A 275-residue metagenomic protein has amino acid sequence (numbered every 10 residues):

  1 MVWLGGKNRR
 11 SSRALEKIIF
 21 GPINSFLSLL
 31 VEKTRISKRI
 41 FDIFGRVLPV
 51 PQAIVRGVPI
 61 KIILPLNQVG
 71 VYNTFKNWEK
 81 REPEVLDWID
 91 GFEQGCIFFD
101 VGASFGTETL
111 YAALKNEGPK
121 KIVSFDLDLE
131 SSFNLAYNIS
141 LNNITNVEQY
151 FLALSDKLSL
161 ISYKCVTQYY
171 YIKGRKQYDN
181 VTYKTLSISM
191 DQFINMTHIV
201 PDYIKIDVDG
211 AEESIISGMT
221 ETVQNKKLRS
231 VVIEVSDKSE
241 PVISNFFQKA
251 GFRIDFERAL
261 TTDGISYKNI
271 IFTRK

Functional and structural regions predicted by a protein language model:
M1-N138, N142, D179, T197 (+2 more regions): S-adenosyl-L-methionine
E82-L86, G106, S187-D191, E213-I216: Short, well-ordered alpha-helical scaffold segments within catalytic/effector domains
G95, G118-S124, Q192-K275: Conserved acidic-Pro-Pro-aromatic motif
F99, V123, Y150, L186 (+1 more regions): Conserved Rossmann-like nucleotide-binding pocket used by diverse enzymes that bind dinucleotide cofactors
A103, L127, L152-D156, V208 (+1 more regions): Hydrophobic pocket-lining residues within nucleotide cofactor-binding pockets
G106-T109, S132, K157, E212-E213 (+1 more regions): Short, well-ordered alpha-helical microsegments
A112, L135, Y163, I215-M219 (+1 more regions): Hydrophobic packing residues within well-ordered alpha-helices of enzyme cores
N134-Q192: S-adenosyl-L-methionine
